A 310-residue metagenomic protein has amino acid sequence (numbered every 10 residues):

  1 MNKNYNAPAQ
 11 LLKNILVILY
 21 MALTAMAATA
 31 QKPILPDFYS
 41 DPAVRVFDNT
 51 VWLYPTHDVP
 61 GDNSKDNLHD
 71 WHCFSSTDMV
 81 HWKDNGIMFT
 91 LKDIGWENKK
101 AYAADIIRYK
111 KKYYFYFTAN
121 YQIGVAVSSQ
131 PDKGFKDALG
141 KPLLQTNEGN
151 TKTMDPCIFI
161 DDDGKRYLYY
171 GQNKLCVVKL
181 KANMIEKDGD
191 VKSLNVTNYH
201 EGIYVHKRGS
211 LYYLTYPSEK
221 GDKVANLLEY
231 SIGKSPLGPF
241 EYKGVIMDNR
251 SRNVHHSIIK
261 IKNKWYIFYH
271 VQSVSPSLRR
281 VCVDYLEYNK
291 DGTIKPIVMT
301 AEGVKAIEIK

Functional and structural regions predicted by a protein language model:
M1-Q31: Bacterial Sec-dependent N-terminal signal peptides
A28-K310: Carbohydrate-active catalytic/glycan-binding domains of CAZyme proteins, especially the secreted or lumenal ectodomains
